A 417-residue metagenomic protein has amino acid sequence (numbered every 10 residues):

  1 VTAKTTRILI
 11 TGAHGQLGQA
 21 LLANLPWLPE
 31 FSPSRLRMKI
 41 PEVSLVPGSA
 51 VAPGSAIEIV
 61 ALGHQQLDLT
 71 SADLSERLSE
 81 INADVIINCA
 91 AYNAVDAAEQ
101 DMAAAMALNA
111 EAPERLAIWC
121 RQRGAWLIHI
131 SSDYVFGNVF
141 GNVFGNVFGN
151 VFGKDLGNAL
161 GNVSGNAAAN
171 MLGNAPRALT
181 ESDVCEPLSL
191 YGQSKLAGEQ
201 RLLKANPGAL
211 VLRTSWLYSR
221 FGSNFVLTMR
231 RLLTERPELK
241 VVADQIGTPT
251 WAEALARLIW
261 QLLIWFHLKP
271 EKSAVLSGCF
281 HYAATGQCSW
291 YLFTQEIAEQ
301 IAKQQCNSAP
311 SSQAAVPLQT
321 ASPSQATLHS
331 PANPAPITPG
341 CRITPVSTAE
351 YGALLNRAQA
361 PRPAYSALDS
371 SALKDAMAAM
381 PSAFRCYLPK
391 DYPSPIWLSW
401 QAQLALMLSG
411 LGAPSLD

Functional and structural regions predicted by a protein language model:
T6-W27, F31: N-terminal Rossmann NAD(P)H-binding glycine-rich loop of SDR-like oxidoreductase domains
A20, L258, W265-A315, Q319-T320 (+2 more regions): Mid/C-terminal beta-alpha module of Rossmann-like enzyme folds, strongest in SDR-family dehydrogenases/epimerases
L69-L108: NAD(P)H-binding glycine-rich loop region in Rossmannoid oxidoreductase-like domains and their noncatalytic homologs
S79, Q100-I128: NAD(P)-cofactor binding segment of oxidoreductase domains
V95, Q100, D133-G153, G161-L188: Active-site "gating" loop of Rossmann-like NAD(P)-dependent oxidoreductase/epimerase domains
Q100, A107, E111-R115, N170-L212 (+1 more regions): Catalytic helix-loop patch of NAD(P)-dependent Rossmann-fold dehydrogenases
Q200-T248, E253-Q261: NAD(P)-dependent short-chain dehydrogenase/reductase
P361-D417: C-terminal amphipathic/interface module of NAD(P)-dependent oxidoreductases and related NAD-binding regulators
